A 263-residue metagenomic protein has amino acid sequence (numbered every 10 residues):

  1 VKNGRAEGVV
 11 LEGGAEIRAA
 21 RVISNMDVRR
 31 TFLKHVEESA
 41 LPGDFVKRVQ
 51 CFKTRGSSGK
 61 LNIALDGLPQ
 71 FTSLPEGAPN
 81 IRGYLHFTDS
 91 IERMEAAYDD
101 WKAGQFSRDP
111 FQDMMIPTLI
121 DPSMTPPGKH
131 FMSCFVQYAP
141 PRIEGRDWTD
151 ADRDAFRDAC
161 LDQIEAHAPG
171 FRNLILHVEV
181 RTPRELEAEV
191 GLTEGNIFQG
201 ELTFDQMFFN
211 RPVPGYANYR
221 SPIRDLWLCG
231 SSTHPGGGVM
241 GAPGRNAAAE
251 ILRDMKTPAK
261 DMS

Functional and structural regions predicted by a protein language model:
V1-T125: Mid-domain catalytic core of redox enzymes that form a hydrophobic substrate pocket/lid adjacent to a catalytic redox
K2, R253-S263: Active-site-proximal substrate-binding core of FAD-dependent oxidoreductases
I23, I63, C134, C160 (+4 more regions): Hydrophobic, well-ordered secondary-structure elements that form the walls of internal hydrophobic environments
R30-K34, D66, P126-Q163: Conserved FAD/dinucleotide-binding core of flavoprotein oxidoreductases
Q70-F71, E165-H177, K256-K260: Surface-exposed helix-capping loop/turn segments at secondary-structure junctions
F106-P117, G170-H234: A glycine-rich dinucleotide-binding beta-alpha-beta segment and adjacent secondary-structure elements that constitute
P122-K129, A217-S221: Short glycine/proline-enriched loop/turn "hinge" motifs that connect secondary-structure elements and lie
S231-L252: A conserved FAD-binding loop/helix module that cradles the flavin
